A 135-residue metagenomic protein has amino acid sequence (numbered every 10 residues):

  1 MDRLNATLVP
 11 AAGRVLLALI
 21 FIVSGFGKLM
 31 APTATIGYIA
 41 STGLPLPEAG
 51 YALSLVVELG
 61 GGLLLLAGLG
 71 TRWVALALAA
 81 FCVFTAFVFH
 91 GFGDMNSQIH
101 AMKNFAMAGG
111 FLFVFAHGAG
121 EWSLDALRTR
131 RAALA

Functional and structural regions predicted by a protein language model:
M1-M30, P47-V56, G60-A135: Extended, low-polarity transmembrane helix blocks
M30-P45: Membrane-interface interhelical connector segments
